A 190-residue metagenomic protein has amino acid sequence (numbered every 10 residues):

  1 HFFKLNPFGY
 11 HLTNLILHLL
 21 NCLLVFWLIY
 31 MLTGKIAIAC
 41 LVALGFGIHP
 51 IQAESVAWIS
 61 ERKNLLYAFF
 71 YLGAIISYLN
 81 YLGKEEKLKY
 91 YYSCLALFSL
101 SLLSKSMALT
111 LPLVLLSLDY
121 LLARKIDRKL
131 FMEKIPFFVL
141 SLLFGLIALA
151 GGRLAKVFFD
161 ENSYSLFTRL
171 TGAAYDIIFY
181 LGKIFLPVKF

Functional and structural regions predicted by a protein language model:
H1-F190: Polytopic membrane enzymes that build or remodel cell-surface glycoconjugates and lipids
